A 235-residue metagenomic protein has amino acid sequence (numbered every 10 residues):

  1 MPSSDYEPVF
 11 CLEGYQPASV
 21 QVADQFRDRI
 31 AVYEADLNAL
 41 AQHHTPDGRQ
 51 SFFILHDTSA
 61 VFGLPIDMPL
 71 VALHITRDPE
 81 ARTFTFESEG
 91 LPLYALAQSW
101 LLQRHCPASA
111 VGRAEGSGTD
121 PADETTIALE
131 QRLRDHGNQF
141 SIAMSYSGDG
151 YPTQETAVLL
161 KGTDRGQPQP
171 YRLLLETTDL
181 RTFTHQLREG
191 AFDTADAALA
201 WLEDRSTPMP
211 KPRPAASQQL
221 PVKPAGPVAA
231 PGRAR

Functional and structural regions predicted by a protein language model:
M1-R49, Q103-L159: Negatively charged, low-complexity tracts enriched in Asp/Glu with abundant Ser/Thr
A41-H44, S59, L133, G137 (+5 more regions): Generic low-complexity, intrinsically disordered sequence content enriched in small uncharged/hydrophobic residues
R49-Q50, H56-I127: Internal, hydrophobic cores of structured domains that mediate oligomerization or house catalytic pockets within large
Q50-T58, E155-K161, A216-Q218: Short, mixed-charge low-complexity intrinsically disordered segments
T58-F84, L160-Q186, A215: Short aromatic-glycine-(Arg/Gly/Cys) micro-motifs in beta-strand/loop hairpins
F84-G116, F183-A225: Ampiphathic alpha-helical segments that act as solvent-exposed interaction surfaces
Q139-A198: Intrinsically disordered, low-complexity segments enriched in Gly and acidic/Ser/Thr residues that form flexible
K223-R235: Long, low-complexity, intrinsically disordered segments
